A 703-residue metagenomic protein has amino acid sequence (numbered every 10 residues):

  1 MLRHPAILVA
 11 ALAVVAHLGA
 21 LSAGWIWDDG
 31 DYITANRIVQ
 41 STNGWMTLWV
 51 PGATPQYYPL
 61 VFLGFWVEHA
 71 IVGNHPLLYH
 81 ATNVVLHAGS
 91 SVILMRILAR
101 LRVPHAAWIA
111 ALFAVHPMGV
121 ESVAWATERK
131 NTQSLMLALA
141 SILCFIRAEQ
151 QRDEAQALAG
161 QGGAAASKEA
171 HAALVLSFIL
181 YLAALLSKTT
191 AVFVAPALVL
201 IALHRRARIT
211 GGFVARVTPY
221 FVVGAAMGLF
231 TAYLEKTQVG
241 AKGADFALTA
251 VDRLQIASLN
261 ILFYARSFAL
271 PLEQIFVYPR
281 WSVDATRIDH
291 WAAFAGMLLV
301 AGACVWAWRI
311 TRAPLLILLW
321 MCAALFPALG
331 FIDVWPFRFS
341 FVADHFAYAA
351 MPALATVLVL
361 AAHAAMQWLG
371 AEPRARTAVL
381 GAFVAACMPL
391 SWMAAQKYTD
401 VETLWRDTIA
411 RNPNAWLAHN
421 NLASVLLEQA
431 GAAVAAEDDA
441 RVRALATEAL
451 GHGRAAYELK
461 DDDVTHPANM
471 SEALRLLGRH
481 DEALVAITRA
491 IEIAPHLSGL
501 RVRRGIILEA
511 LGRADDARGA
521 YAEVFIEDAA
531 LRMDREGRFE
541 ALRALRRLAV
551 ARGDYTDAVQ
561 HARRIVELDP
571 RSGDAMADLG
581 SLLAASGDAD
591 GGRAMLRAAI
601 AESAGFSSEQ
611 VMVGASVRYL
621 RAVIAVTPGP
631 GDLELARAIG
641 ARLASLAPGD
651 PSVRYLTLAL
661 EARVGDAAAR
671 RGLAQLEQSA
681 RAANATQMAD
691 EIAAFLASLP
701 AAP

Functional and structural regions predicted by a protein language model:
M1-A433, A440-G478, E492, G499 (+1 more regions): Polytopic membrane enzymes that build or remodel cell-surface glycoconjugates and lipids
E402-P703: C-terminal luminal/periplasmic domains and tails of membrane-associated envelope-modifying transferases
